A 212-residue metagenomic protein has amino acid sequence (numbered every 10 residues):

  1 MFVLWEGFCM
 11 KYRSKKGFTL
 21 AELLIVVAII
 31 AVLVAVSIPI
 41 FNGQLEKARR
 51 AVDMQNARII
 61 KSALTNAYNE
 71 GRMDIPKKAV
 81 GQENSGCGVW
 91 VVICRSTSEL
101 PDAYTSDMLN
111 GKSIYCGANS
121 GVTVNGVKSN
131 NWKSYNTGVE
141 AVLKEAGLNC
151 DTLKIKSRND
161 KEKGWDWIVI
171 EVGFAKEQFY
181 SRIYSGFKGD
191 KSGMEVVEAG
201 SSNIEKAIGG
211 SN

Functional and structural regions predicted by a protein language model:
M1-F18: N-terminal leader/signal peptides at the extreme start of proteins
F2, S134-N212: Short, surface-exposed interaction loops/tails
S14-N42, N56: N-terminal single-pass transmembrane signal-anchor helix
I40-I59, Y68: Aliphatic-rich helix starts adjacent to a transmembrane/signal segment
E46-A48, R72-D74, S201: Acidic/histidine-enriched, beta-strand-rich ligand/metal-binding domains
M54, L64, V89, I170-F174 (+1 more regions): Extended low-polarity, hydrophobic cluster-rich segments
S62-V89: Alpha-helix exit/C-cap motif
N84-T152: Acidic, glycine-rich loop-and-strand cores that form catalytic or ligand-binding grooves in diverse globular domains
